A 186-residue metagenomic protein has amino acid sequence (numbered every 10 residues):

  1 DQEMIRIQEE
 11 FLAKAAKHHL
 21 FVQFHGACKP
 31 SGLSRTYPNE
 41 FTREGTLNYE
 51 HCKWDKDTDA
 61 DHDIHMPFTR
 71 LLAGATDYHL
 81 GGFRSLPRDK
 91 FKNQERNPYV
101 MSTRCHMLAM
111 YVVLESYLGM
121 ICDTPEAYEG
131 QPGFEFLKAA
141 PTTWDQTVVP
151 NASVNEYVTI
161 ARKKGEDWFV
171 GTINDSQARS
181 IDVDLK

Functional and structural regions predicted by a protein language model:
D1-N97: Aromatic- and carboxylate-enriched substrate-binding clefts and catalytic-loop regions of carbohydrate-active enzymes
D1-Q2, K29-S34, S85-P87, M120-C122 (+3 more regions): Flexible loop/turn segments at secondary-structure boundaries
E3-E10, A73, T103-L108, V112 (+1 more regions): Generic recognition of stable, solvent-exposed alpha-helical segments in well-folded globular domains
H19-G26, Y49, K53-D55, G119-Q131 (+2 more regions): Acidic/polar loop patches that form or flank catalytic/metal-binding clefts of enzymes that bind anionic ligands
V22, V113, V170: Conserved, mostly hydrophobic/aromatic
H79-D123: Charge-patterned, long linear interaction tracts outside catalytic cores
C105-S153: Catalytic cores of secreted or luminal carbohydrate-active enzymes
V154-L185: Carbohydrate-binding surface patches
